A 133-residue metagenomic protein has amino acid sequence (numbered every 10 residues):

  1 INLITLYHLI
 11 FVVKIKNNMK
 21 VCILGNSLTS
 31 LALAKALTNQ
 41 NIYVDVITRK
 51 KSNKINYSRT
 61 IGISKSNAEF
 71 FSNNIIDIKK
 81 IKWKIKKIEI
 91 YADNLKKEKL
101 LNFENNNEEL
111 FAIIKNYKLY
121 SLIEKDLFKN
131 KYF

Functional and structural regions predicted by a protein language model:
I1-N18: N-terminal amphipathic/basic-hydrophobic helices that include classical n-h-c signal peptides and signal-anchor
M19-S27: Beta1/beta-strand and adjacent pyrophosphate-binding region of the FAD-binding site in flavoprotein oxidoreductases
G25, T48, A92: Short beta-strand/turn micro-motifs composed of small residues that flank or help shape donor/cofactor-binding pockets
S30-L31: N-terminal Rossmann-fold NAD(P) dinucleotide-binding loop
T38-Y57: Glycine-rich FAD pyrophosphate-binding loop
N56-I90: N-terminal FAD cofactor-binding segment of flavoenzymes
W83-F133: Conserved N-terminal helical subregion
